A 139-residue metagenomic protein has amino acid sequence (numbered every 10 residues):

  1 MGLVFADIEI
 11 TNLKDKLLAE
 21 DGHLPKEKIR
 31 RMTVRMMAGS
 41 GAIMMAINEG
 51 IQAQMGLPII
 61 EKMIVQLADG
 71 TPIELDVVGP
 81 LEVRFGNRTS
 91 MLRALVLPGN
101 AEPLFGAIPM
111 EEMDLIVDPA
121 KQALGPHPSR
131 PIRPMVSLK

Functional and structural regions predicted by a protein language model:
M1-K139: Pepsin/retropepsin-fold aspartyl endopeptidases
